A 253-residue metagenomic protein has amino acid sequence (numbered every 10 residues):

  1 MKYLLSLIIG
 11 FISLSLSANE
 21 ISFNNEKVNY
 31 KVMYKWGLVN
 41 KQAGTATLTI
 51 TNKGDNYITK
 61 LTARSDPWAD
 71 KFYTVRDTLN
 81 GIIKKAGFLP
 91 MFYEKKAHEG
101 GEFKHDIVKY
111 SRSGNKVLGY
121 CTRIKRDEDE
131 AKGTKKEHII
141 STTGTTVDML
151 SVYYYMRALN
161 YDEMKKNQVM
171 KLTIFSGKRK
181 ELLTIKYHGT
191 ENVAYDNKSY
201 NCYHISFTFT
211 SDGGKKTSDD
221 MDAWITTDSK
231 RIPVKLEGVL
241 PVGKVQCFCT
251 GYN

Functional and structural regions predicted by a protein language model:
M1-L4: Positively charged n-region of N-terminal signal peptides that target proteins for export
I8-S17: Hydrophobic h-region of N-terminal signal peptides that target proteins for export in Gram-negative bacteria
I9, I21, A86, T145-V147 (+2 more regions): Short non-domain terminal segments
N19-R112, A158-N253: Acidic, serine/threonine-rich low-complexity disordered tracts
G114-S176: Active-site/ligand-binding surface loops and adjacent short beta/alpha elements that line catalytic pockets across
